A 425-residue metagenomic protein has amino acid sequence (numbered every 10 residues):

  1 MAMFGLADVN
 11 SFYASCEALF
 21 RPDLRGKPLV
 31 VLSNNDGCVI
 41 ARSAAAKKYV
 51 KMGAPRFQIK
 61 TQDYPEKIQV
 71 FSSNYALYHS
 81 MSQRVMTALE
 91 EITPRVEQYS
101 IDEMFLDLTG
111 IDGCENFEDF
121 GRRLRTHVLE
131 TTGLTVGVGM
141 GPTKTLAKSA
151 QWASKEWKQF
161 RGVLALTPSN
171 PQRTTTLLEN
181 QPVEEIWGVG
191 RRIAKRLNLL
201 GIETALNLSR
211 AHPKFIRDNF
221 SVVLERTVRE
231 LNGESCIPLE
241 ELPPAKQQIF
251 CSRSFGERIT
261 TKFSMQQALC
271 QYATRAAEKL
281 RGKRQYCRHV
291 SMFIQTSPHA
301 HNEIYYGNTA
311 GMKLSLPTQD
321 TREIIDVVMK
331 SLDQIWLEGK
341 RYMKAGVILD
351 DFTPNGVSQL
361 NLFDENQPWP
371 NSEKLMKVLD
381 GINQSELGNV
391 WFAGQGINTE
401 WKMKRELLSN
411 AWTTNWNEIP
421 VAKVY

Functional and structural regions predicted by a protein language model:
M1-I101, F105, L231: Residues that scaffold, gate, or flank divalent-cation-dependent active/transport sites
F20, W152-C236, P420, V424: Compact, charge-rich alpha-helical regulatory domains located at protein termini
K47, E185, K195-G339: DNA-contacting surface of Y-family translesion DNA polymerases
I101-D107, P142-A147: Short, conserved phosphate-binding/catalytic loop or strand-edge motifs used in phosphoryl-/nucleotidyl-transfer
L106-R125, G201: Catalytic palm subdomain of template-directed nucleic-acid polymerases, centered on the conserved carboxylate motif
P142-T145, E230-E234, Y286-S297, R341-T353 (+1 more regions): A glycine-rich phosphate-binding loop feature that marks nucleotide/adenosyl-phosphate handling sites
L314-Y425: Acidic, metal-coordinating catalytic segment for phosphate/diphosphate chemistry, firing primarily on the Nudix
